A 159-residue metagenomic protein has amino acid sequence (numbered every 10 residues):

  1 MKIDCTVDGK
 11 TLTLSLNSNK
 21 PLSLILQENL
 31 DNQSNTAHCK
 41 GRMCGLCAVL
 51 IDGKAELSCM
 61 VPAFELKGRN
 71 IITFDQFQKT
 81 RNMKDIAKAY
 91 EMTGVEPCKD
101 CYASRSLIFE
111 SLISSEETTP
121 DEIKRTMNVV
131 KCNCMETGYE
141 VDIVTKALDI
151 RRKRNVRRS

Functional and structural regions predicted by a protein language model:
M1-S159: Signature of N-terminal electron-transfer/Fe-S-associated modules in redox systems
